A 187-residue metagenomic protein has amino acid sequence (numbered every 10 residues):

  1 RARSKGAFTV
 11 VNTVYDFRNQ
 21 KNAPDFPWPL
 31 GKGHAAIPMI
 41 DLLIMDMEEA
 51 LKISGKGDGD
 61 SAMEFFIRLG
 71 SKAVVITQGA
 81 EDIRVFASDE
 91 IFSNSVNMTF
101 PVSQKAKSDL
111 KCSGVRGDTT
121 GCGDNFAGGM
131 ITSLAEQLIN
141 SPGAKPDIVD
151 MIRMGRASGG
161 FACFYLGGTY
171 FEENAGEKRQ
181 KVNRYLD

Functional and structural regions predicted by a protein language model:
R3-S4, I67: Anion (oxyanion) recognition and catalysis
K5-V14: Short beta-strand/loop segments at the ligand-binding rim of alpha/beta enzyme cores
F8, L42, K72-A73: Proline-centered loop/turn at the N-terminus of a beta-strand
V14, E48, G79: Anionic group-transfer/hydrolysis microenvironments
R18-Q20, P27-L30, G59-D187: Conserved phosphate-binding/catalytic region of the ribokinase-like
A23-K52, M98-T99: Structural recognition of alpha->loop->beta junctions
G55-K56: PAS/PAS-like sensory domain cap-loop motif
